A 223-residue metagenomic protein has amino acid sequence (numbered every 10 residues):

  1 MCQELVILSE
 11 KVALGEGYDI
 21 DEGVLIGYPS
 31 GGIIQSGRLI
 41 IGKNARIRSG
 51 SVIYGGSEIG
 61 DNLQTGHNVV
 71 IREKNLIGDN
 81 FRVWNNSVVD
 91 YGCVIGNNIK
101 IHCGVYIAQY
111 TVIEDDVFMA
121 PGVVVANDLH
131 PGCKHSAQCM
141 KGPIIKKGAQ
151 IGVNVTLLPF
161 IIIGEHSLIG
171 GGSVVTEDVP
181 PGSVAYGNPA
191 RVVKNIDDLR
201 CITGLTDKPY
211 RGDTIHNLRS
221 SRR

Functional and structural regions predicted by a protein language model:
M1-L14, Y18-Y186, A190-V192: Structural signal for interior beta-strand "rungs" in well-ordered beta-sheet cores of soluble enzyme domains
D197-R211: A glycine/serine/threonine-rich, flexible loop-to-helix segment that serves as the NAD(P) cofactor-binding "lid"
D207-R223: ABC ATPase nucleotide-binding domains
